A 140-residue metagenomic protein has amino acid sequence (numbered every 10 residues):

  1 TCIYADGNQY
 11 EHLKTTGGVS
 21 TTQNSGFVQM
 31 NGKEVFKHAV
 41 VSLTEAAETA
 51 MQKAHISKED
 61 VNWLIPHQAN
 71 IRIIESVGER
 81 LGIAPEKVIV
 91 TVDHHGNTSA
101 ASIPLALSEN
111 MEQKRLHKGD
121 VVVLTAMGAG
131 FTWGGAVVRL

Functional and structural regions predicted by a protein language model:
T1-V41, E45, M127, L140: Condensing-enzyme catalytic core mediating Claisen C-C bond formation in acyl metabolism
E11-G17, K53-A54, E112-V122: A short, terminal or domain-edge coil/loop segment
S20-G26, A50-K53, R80-P85: Short amphipathic alpha-helical segments, especially helix-boundary/capping motifs
H38-A54, I103-N110: Short, well-ordered amphipathic alpha-helical segments that serve as non-catalytic structural scaffolds within diverse
H55-D60: Short, surface-exposed connector motifs at secondary-structure boundaries
N62-L140: Claisen-condensing/thiolase-fold acyl-transfer catalytic domains that form or cleave C-C bonds in fatty acid
